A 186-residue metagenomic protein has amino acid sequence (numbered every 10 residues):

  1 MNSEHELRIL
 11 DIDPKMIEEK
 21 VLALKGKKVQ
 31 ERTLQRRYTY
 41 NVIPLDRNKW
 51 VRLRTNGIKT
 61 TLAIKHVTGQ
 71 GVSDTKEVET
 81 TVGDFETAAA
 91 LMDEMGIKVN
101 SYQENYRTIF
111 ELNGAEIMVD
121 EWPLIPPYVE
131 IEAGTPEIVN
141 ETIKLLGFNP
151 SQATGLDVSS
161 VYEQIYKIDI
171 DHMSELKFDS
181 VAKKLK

Functional and structural regions predicted by a protein language model:
M1-E116, N149, A153-K186: N-terminal strand-loop-strand beta-hairpin
P14, V139-N140: Short, well-ordered alpha-helical microsegments
K65-V67, W122, G134: Surface loops and adjacent helix of pleckstrin homology
T68-G71, I125, E137: Short, surface-exposed beta-strand-loop junctions and turns on beta-sheet-rich folds
M118-P126: A contiguous pocket-lining binding segment that forms or flanks enzyme active sites
P136, T142-N149: A hydrophobic, small-residue-rich beta->alpha segment in the mid-to-C-terminal subdomain of diverse proteins
